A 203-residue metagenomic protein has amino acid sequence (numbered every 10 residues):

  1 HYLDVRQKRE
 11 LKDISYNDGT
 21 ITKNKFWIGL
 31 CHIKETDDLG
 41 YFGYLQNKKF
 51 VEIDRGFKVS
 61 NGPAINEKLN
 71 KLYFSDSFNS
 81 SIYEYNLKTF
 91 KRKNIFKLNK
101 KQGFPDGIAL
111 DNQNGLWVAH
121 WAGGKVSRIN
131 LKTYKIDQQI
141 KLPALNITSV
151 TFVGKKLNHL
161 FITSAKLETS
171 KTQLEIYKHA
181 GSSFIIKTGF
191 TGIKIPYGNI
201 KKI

Functional and structural regions predicted by a protein language model:
H1-E10, K49-R55, K91-L98, K135-I140: A short beta-strand motif characteristic of beta-propeller blades
R9-I33, I53-K71, L98-G115, A144-H159 (+1 more regions): Beta-rich, blade/repeat-based domains predominating in secreted/periplasmic proteins but also intracellular
T22, D38, Q46, K68 (+5 more regions): Short loop/turn segments that connect beta-strands within the blades of beta-propeller domains, predominantly WD40
W27-T36, L72-F78, L116-W121, H159-E168: Conserved beta-strand positions in repeat-built beta-propeller and related beta-rich domains
G40-G43, S81-Y83, K125-S127, S182-F184: A short loop-to-beta-strand structural motif that recurs across blades of beta-propeller domains
L45-K49, N86-F90, N130-Y134, G189: Short loop/turn segments that connect beta-strands within beta-propeller blades
A64-Y85, F90-N94: Glycine- and Gly-Pro-enriched alpha-helical subdomains that act as flexible, kink-prone "lid/hinge" or packing modules
T151-I203: Blade-level signature of beta-propeller repeat domains, shared across WD40, Kelch, NHL, RCC1 and BNR/Asp-box propellers
